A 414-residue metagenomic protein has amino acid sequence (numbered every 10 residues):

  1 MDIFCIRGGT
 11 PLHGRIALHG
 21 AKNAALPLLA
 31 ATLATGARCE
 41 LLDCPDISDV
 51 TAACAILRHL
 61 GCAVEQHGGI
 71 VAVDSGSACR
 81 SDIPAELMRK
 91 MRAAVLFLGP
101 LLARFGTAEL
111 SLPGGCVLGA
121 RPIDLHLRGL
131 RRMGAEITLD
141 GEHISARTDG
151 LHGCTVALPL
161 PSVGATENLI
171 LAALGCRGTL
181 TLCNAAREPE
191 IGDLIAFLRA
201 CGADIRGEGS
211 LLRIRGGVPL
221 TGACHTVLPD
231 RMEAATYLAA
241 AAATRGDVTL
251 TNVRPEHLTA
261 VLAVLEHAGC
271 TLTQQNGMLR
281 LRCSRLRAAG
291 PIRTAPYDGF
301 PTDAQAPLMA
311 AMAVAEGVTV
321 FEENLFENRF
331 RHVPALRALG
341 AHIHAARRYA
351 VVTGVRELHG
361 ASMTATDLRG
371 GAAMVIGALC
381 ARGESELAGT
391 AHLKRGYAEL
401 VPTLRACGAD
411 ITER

Functional and structural regions predicted by a protein language model:
M1-R414: Short, structured segments at the rim of ligand-binding sites
